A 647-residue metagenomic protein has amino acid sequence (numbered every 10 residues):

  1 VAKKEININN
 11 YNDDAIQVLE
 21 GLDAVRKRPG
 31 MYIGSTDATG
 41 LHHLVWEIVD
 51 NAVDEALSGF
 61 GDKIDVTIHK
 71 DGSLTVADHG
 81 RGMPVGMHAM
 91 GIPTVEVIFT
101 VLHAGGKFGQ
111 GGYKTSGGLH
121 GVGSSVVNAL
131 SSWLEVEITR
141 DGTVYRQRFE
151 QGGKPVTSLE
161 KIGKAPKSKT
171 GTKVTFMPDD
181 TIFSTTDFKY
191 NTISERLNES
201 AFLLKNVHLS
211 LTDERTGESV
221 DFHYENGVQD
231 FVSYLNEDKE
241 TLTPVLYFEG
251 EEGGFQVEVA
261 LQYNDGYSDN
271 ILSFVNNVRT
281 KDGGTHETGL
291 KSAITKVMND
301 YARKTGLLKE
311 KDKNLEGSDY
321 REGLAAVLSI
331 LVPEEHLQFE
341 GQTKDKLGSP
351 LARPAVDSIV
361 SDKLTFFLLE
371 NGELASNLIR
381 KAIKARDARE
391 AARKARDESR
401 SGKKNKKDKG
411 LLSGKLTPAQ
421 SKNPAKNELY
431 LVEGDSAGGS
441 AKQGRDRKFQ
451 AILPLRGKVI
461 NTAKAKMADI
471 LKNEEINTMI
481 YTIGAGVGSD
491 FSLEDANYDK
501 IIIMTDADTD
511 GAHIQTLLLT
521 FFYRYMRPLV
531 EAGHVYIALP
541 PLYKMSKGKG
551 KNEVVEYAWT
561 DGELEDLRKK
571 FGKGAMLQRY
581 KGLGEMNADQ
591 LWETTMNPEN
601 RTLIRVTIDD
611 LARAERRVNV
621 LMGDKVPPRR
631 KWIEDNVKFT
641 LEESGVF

Functional and structural regions predicted by a protein language model:
A2-D14, L22, W46, D54-A56 (+12 more regions): GHKL-family ATPase ATP-binding module
K27-W46: Conserved short strand/loop->alpha-helix "switch" segment adjacent to the catalytic nucleotide/phosphoryl-transfer site
S58-F60, V85-H88, K442, I514: Conserved ATPase-coupling elements of RecA-like P-loop NTPase cores
H69, V76-G80, P84, I503-Q515: Catalytic palm subdomain of template-directed nucleic-acid polymerases, centered on the conserved carboxylate motif
M83-G105: Short conserved segment of the HATPase_c
D387-D408, N423-E428, G439, Q443-R445 (+2 more regions): C-terminal interaction appendages of subunits in large macromolecular complexes
